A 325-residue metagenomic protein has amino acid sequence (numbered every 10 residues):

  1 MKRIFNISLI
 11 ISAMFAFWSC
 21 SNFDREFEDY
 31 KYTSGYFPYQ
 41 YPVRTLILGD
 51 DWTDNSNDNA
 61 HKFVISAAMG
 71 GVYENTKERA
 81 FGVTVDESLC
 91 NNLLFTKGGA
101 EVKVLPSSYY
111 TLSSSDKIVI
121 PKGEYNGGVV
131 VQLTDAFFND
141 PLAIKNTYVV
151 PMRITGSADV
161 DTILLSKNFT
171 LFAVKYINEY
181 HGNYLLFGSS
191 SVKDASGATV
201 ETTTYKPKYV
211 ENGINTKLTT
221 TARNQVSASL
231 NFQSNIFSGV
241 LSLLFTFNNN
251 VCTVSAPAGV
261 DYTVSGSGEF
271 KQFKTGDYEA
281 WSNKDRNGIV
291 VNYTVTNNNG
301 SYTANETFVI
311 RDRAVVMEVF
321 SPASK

Functional and structural regions predicted by a protein language model:
R3-I10: Sec-dependent signal peptide recognition, specifically the positively charged N-region followed immediately by
A16-S19: C-terminal motif of bacterial Sec signal peptides marking the signal peptidase cleavage site
S21-I118, G128, Q132-Y148, R153-K325: Intrinsically disordered, low-complexity regulatory regions in eukaryotic proteins
